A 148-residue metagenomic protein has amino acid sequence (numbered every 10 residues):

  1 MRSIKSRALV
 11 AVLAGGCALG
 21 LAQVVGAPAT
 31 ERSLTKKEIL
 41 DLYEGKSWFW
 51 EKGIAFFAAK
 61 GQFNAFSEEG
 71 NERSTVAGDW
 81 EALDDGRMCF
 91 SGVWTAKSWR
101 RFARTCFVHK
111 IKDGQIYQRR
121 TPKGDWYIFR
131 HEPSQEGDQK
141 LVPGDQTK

Functional and structural regions predicted by a protein language model:
R2-V12: Bacterial N-terminal signal peptides that target proteins for export
V10-G20: Bacterial N-terminal signal peptides
L21-D79, L83-K148: Lipid interaction determinants
